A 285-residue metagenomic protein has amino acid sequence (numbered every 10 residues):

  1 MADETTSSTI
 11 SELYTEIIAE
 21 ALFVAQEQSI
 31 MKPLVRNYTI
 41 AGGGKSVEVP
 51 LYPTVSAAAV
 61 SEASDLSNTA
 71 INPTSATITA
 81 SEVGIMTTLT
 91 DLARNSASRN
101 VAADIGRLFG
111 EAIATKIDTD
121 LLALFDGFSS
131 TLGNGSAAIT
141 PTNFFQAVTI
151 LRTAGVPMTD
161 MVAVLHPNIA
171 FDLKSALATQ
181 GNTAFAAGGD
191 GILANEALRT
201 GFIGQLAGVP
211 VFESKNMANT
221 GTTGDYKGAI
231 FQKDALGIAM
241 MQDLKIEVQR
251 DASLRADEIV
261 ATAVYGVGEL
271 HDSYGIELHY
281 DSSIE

Functional and structural regions predicted by a protein language model:
M1-S75, H279-Y280: N-terminal "assembly arms/tails" that initiate or stabilize quaternary assembly in self-assembling proteins
A2-S8, I18-L22, G43, A59-E62 (+7 more regions): Signature of extracytoplasmic/envelope-associated structural regions
N37-Y38, A76, V148-A154, T200-G201 (+1 more regions): A generic local secondary-structure boundary/capping motif
G43, E48-L51, L151-K245: Extended oligomerization regions of viral-like shell subunits
A57-V60, A97, D172-S175, G268-E269: Short helix/loop capping segments that flank catalytic or ligand/cofactor-binding pockets
P73-S96: Short acidic, glycine/tyrosine-flanked loop/strand segments centered on an H-E-D-like triad
T90-M158, P167, E277-E285: Alpha-helical scaffold segments that mediate packing/assembly in large oligomeric complexes
V248-E285: Extended, compositionally biased alpha-helical segments that mediate assembly or anchoring
